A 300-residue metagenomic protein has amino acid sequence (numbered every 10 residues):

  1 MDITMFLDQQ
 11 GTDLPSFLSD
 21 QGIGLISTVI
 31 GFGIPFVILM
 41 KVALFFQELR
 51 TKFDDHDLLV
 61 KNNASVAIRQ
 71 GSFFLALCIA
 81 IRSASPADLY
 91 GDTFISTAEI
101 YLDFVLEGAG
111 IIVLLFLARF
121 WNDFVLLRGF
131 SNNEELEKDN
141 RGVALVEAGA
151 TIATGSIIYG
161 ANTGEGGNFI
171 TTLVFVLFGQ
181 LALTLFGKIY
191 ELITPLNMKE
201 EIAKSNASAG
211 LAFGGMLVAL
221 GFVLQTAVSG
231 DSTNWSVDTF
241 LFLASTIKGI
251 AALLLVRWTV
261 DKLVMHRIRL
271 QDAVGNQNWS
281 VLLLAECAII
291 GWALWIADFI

Functional and structural regions predicted by a protein language model:
M1-I23: Short, strongly hydrophobic alpha-helical membrane anchors
D20-I38, S96-L114, G167-L183, V237-A252: Alpha-helical transmembrane segments
I38-K61, T194: Membrane-interface helix-loop junction between the first two transmembrane segments
A76-S83, A150-A161, F213-D231, L284-I300: Hydrophobic alpha-helical transmembrane segments in multi-pass integral membrane proteins
I81-T93, F120, F124: Transmembrane alpha-helix boundary signature
F94-L106, N122-V146, I170: Membrane-interface helix-loop-helix junctions at boundaries between adjacent transmembrane segments
L255-L270: Transmembrane alpha-helical segments of integral membrane proteins
H266-E286: Interfacial loop-to-transmembrane junctions
